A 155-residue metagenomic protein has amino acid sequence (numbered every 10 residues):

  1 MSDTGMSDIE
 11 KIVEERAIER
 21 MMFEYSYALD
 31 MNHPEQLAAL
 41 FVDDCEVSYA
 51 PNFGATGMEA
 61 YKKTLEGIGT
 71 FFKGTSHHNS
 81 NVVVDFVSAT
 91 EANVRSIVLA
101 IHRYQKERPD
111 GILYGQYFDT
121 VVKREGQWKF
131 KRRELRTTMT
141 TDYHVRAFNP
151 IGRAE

Functional and structural regions predicted by a protein language model:
M1-Y27, M31, E35, A39 (+1 more regions): Short, low-complexity N-terminal intrinsically disordered segments enriched in polar/charged residues
D3-M6, T70-E155: A beta-strand edge to alpha-helix "cap/lid" segment located at domain peripheries
T4, D8, R20, D44-S48 (+3 more regions): A near-ubiquitous, low-amplitude feature marking generic local secondary-structure context
V13, A17, E59, K129-R133: Short alpha-helical segments used as structural interaction elements across diverse proteins
D30-N32, E46, G54, E66 (+3 more regions): Short linear sequence elements within intrinsically disordered, low-complexity coil regions
P34-L99: A solvent-exposed, acidic/Ser-Thr-rich amphipathic alpha-helical stretch
